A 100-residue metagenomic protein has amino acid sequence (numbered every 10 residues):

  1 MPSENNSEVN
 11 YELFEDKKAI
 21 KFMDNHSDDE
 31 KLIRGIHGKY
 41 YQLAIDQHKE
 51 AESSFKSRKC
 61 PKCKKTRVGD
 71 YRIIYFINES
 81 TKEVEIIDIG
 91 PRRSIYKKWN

Functional and structural regions predicted by a protein language model:
M1-D70, N78-E85, R93-N100: Basic, Lys/Arg-enriched alpha-helical interface segments
Y75: Acidic, metal-associated active-site segment
